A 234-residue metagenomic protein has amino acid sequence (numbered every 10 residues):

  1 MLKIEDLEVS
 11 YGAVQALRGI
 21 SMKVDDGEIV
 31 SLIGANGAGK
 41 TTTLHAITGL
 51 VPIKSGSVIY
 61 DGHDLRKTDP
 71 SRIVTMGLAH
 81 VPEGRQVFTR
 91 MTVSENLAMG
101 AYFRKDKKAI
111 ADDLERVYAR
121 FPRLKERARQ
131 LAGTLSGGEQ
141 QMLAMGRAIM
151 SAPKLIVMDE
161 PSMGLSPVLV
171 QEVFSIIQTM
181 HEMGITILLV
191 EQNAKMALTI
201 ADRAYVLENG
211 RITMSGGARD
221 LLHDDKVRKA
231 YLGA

Functional and structural regions predicted by a protein language model:
M1-A234: Glycine-rich phosphate-binding loops of nucleotide-dependent enzymes
